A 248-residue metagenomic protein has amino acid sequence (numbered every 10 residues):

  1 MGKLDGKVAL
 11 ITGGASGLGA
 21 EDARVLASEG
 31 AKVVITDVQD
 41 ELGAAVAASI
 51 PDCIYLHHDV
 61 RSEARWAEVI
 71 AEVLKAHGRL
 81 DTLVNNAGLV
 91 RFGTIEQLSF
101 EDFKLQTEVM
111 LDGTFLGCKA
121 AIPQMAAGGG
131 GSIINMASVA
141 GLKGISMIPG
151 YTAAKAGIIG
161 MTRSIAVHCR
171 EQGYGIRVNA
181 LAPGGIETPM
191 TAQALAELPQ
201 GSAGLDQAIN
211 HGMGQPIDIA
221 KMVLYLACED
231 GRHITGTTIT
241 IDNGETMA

Functional and structural regions predicted by a protein language model:
T94-I95, S99-T107, G201-L205: Substrate-binding pocket helix/loop in short-chain dehydrogenase/reductase
C118, A154, T162: Active-site helix of classical SDR
P123, V167-E171, R232: Alpha-helical segment proximal to the catalytic Tyr-Lys
S138: Residue(s) in the substrate-gating loop at a strand-loop-helix junction that position the organic substrate next
K143, L224, T235-A248: Short C-terminal tail/terminal secondary-structure segment of NAD(P)H-dependent dehydrogenase/reductase domains
G175-R177, I234-G236: Short, small/polar-rich loop/turn modules that mediate ligand/substrate recognition or access, typified
A208-I219: A conserved structural motif in NAD(P)-dependent oxidoreductases
